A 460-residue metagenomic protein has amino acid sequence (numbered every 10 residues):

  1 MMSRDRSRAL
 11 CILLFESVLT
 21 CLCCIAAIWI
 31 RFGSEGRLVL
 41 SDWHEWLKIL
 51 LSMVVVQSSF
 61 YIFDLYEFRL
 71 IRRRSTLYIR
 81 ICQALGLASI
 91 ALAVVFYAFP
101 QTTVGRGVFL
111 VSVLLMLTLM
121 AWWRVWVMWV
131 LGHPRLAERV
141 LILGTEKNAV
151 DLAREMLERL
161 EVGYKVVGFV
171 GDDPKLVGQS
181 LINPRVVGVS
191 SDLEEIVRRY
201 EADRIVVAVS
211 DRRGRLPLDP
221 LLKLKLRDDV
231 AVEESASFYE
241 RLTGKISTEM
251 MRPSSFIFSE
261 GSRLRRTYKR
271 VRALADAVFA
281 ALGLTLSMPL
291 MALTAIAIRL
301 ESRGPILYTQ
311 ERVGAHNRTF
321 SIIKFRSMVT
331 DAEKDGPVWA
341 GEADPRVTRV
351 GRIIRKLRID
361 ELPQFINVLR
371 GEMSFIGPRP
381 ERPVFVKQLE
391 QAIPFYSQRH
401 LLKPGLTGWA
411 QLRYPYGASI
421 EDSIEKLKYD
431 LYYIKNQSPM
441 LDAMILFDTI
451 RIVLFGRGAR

Functional and structural regions predicted by a protein language model:
M1-L136, Y164, R272, R460: Signature of alpha-helical transmembrane segments in polytopic membrane proteins
I12-L14, I25, I30, V127-K245: A solvent-exposed beta-alpha-beta segment
H44, I81-L85, L274-T285, L357: Loop-to-transmembrane-helix entry motif
R80-L85, L136-E158, P305-M328: Membrane-cytosol interface motif
R185, L242-L282, I306-Q310, W339-G341 (+1 more regions): Glycine-rich flexible loop motifs, especially short His-Gly-Gly/GGXG/HXGH segments used as catalytic or interaction
T267-A332, N367, P439, M444-R460: A hydrophobic, helix-centered structural microdomain
A340-K403, I445-V453: A short, structured surface patch at a secondary-structure boundary
